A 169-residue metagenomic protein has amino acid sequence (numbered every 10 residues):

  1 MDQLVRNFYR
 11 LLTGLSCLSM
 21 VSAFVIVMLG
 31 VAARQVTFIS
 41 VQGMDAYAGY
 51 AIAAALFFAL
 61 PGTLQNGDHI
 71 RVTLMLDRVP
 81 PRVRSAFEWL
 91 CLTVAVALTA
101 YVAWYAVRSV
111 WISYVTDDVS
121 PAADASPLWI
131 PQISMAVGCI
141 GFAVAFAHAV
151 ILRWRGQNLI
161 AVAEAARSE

Functional and structural regions predicted by a protein language model:
M1-E169: Alpha-helical transmembrane segments and membrane-interface helix-loop junctions in multi-pass membrane proteins
